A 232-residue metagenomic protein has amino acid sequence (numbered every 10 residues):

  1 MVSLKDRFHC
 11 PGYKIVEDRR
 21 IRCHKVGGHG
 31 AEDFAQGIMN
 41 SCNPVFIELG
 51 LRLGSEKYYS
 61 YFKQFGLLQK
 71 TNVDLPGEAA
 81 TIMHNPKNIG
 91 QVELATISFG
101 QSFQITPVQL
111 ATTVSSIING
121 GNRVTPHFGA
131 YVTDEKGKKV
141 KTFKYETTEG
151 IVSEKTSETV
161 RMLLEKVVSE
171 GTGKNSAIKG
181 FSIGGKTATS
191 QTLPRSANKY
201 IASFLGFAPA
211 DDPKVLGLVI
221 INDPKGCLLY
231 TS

Functional and structural regions predicted by a protein language model:
M1-I221: Beta-lactam-recognizing serine transpeptidase/beta-lactamase-like catalytic domain environment
K225-G226: Short beta-strands and strand-coil junctions in structured, solvent-facing domains, enriched
Y230-T231: Conserved small/polar residues in nucleotide/adenosyl-binding loops
